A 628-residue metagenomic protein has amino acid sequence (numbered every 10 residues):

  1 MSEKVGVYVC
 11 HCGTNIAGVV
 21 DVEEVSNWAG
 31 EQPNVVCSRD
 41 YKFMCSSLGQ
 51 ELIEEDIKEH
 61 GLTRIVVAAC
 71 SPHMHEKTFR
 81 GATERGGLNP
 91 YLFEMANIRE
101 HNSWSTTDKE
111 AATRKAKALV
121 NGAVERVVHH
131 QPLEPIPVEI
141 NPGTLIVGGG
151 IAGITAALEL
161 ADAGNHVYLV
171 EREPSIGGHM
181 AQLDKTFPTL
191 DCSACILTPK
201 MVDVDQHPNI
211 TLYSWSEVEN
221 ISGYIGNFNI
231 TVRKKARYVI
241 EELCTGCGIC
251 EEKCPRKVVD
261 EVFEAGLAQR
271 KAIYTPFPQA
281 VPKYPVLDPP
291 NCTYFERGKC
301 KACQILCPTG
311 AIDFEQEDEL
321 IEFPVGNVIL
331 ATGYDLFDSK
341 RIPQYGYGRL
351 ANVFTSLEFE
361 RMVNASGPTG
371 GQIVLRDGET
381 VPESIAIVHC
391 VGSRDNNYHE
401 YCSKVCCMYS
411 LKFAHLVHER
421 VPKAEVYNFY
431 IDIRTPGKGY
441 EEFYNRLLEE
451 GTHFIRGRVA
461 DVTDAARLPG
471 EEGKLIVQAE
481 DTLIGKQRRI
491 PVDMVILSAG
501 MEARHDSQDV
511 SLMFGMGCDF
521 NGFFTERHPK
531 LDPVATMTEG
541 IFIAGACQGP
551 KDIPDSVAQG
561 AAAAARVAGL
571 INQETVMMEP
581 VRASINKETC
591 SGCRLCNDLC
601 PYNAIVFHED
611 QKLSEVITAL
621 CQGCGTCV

Functional and structural regions predicted by a protein language model:
M1-V628: Residues forming the flavin
